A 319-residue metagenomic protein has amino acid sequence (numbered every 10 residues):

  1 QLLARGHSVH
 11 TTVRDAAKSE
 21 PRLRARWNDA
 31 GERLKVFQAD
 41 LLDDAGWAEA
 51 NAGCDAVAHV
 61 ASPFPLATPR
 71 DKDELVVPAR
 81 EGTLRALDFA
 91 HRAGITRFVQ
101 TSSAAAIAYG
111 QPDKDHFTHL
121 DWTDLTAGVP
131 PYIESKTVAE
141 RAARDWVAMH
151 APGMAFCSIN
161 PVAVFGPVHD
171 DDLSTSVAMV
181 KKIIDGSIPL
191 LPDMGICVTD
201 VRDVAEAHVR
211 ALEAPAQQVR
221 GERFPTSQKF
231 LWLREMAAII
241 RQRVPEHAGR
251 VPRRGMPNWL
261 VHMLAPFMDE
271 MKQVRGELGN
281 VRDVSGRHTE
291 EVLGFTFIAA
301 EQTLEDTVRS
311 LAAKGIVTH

Functional and structural regions predicted by a protein language model:
Q1-H7: Canonical Rossmann dinucleotide-binding motif of NAD(H)/NADP(H)-dependent dehydrogenases/reductases, specifically
A17-P21, W27-E81: NAD(P)H-binding glycine-rich loop region in Rossmannoid oxidoreductase-like domains and their noncatalytic homologs
H59, P63, P69-Y132: Conserved Rossmann-fold NAD(P)-dependent oxidoreductase catalytic core, especially the SDR/UDP-sugar
T68-P69, D124-V129, D171, V177-T199 (+2 more regions): A conserved pocket-lining segment of Rossmann-fold NAD(P)-dependent short-chain dehydrogenase/reductase
A127-F156: Active-site Tyr-X1-5-Lys
P152-M154, G166-A178, A211-F224, H247: Glycine/proline-rich active-site loop of Rossmann-fold NAD(P)-dependent oxidoreductases
A207-Q273, E291, A300, E305-H319: Mid/C-terminal beta-alpha module of Rossmann-like enzyme folds, strongest in SDR-family dehydrogenases/epimerases
